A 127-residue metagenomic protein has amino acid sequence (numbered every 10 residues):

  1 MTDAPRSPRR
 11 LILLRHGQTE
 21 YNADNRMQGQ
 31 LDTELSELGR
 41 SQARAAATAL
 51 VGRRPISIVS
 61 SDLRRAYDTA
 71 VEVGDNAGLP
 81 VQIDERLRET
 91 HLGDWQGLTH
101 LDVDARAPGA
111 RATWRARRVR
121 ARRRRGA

Functional and structural regions predicted by a protein language model:
D3-R6, R44-R111: Phosphate-coordination/substrate-recognition cap region in phosphate-metabolizing enzymes
A4-P8, Q30-L31: N-terminal start-of-chain detector that recognizes signal peptides and the immediate post-cleavage beginning
Q18-V73, V119-A127: Loop-to-helix element that buttresses phosphate recognition and phosphoryl-transfer chemistry
M27, L35, L87, L92 (+1 more regions): Short clusters of hydrophobic/aromatic residues that line enzyme substrate/ligand-binding pockets
